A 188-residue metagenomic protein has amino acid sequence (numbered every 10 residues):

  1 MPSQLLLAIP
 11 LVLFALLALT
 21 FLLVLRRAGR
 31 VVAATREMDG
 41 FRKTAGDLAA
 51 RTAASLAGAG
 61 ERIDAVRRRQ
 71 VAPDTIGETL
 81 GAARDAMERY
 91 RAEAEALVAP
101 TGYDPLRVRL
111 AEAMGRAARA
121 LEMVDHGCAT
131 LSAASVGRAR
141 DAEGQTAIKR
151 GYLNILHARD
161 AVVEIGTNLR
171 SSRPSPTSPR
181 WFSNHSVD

Functional and structural regions predicted by a protein language model:
M1, P100-D104, L131: Intrinsic-disorder/low-complexity, polar/charged segments
M1-A34: N-terminal signal-anchor transmembrane alpha helix of single-pass membrane proteins, serving as the membrane-anchoring
L23-V24, D39, L156: Short alpha-helical segments used as structural interaction elements across diverse proteins
G29-A50: Membrane-proximal helical linkers
K43-R107, G137-R180: Alpha-helical segments in soluble extracytoplasmic regions
A96, V108-A134, R138: Membrane-proximal, non-transmembrane interaction modules that couple membrane proteins to downstream assemblies
N184-D188: A eukaryotic intrinsically disordered, low-complexity regulatory tract that is acidic and Ser/Pro-rich, enriched
